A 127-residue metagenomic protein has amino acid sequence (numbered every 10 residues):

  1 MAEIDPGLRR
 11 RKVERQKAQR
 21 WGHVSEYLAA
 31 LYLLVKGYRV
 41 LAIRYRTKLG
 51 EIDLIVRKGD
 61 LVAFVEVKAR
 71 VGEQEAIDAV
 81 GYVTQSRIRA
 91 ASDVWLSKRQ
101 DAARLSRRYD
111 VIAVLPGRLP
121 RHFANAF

Functional and structural regions predicted by a protein language model:
M1-I43: Acidic-basic catalytic patches of nuclease active cores, encompassing PD-(D/E)XK and other metal-cofactor nuclease
R9-R11, A69-G117: Catalytic cores of nucleic-acid endonucleases
G22, E26, E51, E66: Acidic-residue sensor for enzyme active/binding pockets
V35, R39-V62: Active-site metal-binding core of divalent-cation-utilizing nuclease and nuclease-like domains
G50-I52, A63, R107-Y109, R118: Change "...and in nucleic-acid phosphodiester-cleaving endonucleases..." to "...and in nucleic-acid processing enzymes
I52-E75, I88: Conserved catalytic cores of phosphodiester-cleaving nucleases, focusing on short active-site segments
L115-F127: Short, low-complexity, polybasic intrinsically disordered segments
